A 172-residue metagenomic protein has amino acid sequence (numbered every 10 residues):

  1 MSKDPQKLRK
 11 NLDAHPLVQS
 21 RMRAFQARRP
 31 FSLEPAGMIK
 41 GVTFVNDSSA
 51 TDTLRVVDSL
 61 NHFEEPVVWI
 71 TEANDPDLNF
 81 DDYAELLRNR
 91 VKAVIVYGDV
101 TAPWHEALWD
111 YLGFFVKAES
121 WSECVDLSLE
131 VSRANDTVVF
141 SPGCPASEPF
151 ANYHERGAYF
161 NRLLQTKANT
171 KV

Functional and structural regions predicted by a protein language model:
M1-S20, F25-F31, A36-V172: ATP-dependent carboxylate-amine ligase
